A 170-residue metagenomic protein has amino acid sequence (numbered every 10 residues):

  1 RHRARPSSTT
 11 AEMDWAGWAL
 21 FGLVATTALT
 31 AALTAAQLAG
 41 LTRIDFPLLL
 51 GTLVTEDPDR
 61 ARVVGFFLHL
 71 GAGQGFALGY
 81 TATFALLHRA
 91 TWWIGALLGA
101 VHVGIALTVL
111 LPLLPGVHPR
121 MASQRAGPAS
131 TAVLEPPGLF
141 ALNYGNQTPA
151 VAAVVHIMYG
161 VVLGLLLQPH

Functional and structural regions predicted by a protein language model:
H2, S7-H170: Juxtamembrane/disordered regions of integral membrane proteins
